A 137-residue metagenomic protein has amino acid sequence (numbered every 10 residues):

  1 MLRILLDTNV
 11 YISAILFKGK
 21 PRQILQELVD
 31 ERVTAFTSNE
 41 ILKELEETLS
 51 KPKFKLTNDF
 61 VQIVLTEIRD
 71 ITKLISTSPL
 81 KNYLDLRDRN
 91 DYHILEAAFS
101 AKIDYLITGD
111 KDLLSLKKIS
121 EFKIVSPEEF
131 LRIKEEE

Functional and structural regions predicted by a protein language model:
M1-G19: Metal-dependent nucleic-acid phosphoesterase active-site entry motif
L6, K18, R22-P52: PIN/NYN-family metal-dependent endoribonuclease catalytic core
D7-T8, T37-S38, G109-D110, S126-P127: A secondary-structure boundary/capping signal
G19, F36, D59, I63 (+3 more regions): Residues at secondary-structure transition points
D70-Y105: Active-site neighborhoods of divalent-metal-dependent phosphate/nucleic-acid chemistry enzymes
L84, A101, K111-E137: Acidic, PIN/NYN-like endoribonuclease modules and their adjacent C-terminal/linker elements
